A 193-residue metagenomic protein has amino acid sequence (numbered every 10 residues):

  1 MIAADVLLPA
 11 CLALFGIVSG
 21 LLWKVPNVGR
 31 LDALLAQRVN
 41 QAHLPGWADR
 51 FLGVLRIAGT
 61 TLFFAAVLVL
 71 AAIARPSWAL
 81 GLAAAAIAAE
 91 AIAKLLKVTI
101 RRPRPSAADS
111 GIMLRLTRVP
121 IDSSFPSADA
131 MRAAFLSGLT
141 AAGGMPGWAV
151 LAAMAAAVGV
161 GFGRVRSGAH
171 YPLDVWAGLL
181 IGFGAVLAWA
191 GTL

Functional and structural regions predicted by a protein language model:
M1-F63, K97-P120: N-terminal transmembrane-helix/juxtamembrane module of multi-pass inner/ER membrane proteins
L7-C11, L52, S77-A85, W148-A152 (+1 more regions): Alpha-helical transmembrane segments of integral membrane proteins
G20, A85-K97, A156-V160, R164 (+1 more regions): Alpha-helical transmembrane segments of multi-pass membrane proteins
L22-K24, L70-W78, G143, A190-T192: Structural signal for the C-terminal ends of transmembrane alpha-helices and the immediately following loop
A36, A72, A93-R101, A141 (+1 more regions): Membrane-water interface at transmembrane helix exits
I57-V67, D129-G138: Core segments of transmembrane alpha-helices that mediate helix-helix packing or line hydrophobic substrate/ligand
F64-I92: Interfacial segments of alpha-helical transmembrane regions
S110-L193: Membrane-embedded catalytic cores of phosphoryl/pyrophosphoryl-handling enzymes
